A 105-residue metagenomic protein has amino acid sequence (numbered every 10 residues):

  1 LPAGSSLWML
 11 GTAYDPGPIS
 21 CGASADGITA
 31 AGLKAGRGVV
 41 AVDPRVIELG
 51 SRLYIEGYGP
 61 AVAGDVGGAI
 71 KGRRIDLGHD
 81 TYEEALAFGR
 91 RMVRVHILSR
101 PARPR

Functional and structural regions predicted by a protein language model:
L1-R105: Solvent-exposed, well-ordered loop and adjacent helix/strand elements within mature globular domains that form
